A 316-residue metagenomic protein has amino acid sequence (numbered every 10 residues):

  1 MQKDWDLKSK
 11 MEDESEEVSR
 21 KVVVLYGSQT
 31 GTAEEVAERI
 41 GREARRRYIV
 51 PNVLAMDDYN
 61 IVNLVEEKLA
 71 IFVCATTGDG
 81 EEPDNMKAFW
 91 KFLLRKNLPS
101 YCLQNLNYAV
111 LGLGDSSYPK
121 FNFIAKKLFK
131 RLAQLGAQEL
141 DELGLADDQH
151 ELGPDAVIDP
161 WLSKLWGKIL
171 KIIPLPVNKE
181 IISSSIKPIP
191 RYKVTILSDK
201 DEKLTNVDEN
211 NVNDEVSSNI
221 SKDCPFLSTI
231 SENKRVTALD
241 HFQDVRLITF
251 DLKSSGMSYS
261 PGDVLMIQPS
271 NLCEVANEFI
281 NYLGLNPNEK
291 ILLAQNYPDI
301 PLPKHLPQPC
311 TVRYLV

Functional and structural regions predicted by a protein language model:
M1-V316: FNR-like FAD-binding dehydrogenase module
